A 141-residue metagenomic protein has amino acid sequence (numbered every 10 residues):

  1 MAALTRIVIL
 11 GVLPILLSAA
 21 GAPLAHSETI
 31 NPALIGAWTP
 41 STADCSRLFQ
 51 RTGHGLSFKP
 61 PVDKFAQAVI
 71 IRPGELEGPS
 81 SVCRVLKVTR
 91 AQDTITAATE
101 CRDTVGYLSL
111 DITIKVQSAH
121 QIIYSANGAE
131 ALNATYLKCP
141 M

Functional and structural regions predicted by a protein language model:
M1-R6: Positively charged n-region of N-terminal signal peptides that target proteins for export
V8-A19: Bacterial N-terminal signal peptides
G21-S27: Boundary at the C-terminal end of the N-terminal hydrophobic targeting segment
I35, T39-G74, G78: Short, solvent-exposed loop/hinge segments that bridge or flank secondary-structure elements
A66-S118: Contiguous, well-ordered beta-strand patches that form the walls/edges of small beta-barrel/beta-sandwich domains
A126-M141: Edge beta-strand at a domain terminus
